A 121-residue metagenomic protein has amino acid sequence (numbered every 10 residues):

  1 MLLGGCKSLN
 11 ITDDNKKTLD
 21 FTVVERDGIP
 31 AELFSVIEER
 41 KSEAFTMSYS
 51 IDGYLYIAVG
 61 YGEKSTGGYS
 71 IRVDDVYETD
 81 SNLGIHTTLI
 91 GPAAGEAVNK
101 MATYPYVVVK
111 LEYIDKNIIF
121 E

Functional and structural regions predicted by a protein language model:
G4-E121: Exposed, flexible binding/inhibitory loops of compact, secreted disulfide-stabilized domains
